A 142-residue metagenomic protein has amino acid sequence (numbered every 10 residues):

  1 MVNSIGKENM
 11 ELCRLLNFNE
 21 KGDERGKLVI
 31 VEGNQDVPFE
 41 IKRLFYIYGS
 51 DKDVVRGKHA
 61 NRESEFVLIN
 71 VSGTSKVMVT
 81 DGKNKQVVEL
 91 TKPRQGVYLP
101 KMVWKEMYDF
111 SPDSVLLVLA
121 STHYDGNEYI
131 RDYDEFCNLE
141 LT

Functional and structural regions predicted by a protein language model:
V2-Q95, P112-D113, L119, D125-R131 (+1 more regions): Non-catalytic, conserved peripheral segments adjacent to functional cores
K92-G96, M102-D109: Well-ordered alpha/beta subsegment
L99-P100, A120: A secondary-structure boundary/capping signal
P100-M102, Y133-N138: An exposure/low-complexity boundary signal
